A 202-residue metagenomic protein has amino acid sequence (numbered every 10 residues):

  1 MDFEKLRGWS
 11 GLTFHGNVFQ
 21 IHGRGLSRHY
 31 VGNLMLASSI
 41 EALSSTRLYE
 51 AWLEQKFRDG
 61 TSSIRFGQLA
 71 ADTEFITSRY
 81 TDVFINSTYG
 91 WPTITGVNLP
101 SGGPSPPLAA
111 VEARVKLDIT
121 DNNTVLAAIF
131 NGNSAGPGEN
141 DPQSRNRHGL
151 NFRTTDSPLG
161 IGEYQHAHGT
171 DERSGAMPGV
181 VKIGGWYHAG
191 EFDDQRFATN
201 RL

Functional and structural regions predicted by a protein language model:
M1-G23, F57, A70, F75 (+1 more regions): Transmembrane beta-barrel domains of bacterial outer-membrane proteins
D2-E4, E54-K56, R114-D118, Q165-A167: Transmembrane beta-barrel domains of outer membrane proteins
D2-F14, R58-T61, N122, G169-V180: Short loop/turn motifs that connect adjacent beta-strands in outer-membrane beta-barrel proteins
F14-Q20, I64-Q68, V125-N131, G179-Y187: Transmembrane beta-barrel strands of outer-membrane/channel proteins
L26-W52, D59-D156: Surface-exposed coil loops of outer-membrane beta-barrel proteins
L108-A110, S157-L159, S174-V180: Short gly/pro-enriched beta-turn/loop segments at secondary-structure junctions
D156-G169: A Trp-anchored, charged/polar loop motif used as the substrate-binding/catalytic surface of acyl/ester-handling
G169-L202: Long, well-ordered mid-to-C-terminal structural blocks that present hydrophobic/aromatic surfaces
